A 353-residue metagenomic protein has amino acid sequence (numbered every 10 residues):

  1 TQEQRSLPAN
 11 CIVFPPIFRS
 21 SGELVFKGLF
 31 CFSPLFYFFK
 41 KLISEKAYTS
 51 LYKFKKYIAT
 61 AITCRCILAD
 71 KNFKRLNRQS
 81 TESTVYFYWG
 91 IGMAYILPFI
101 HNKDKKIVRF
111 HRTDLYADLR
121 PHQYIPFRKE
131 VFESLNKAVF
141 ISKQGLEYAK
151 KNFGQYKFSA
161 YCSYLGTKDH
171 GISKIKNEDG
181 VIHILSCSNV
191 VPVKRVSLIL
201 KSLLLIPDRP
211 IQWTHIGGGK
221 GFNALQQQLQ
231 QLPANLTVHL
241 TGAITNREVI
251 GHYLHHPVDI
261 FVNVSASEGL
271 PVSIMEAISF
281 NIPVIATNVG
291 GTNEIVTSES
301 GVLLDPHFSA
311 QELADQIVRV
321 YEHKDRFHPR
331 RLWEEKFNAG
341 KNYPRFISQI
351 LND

Functional and structural regions predicted by a protein language model:
V108-H111, R128-I172: Donor nucleotide-sugar binding/catalytic pocket of nucleotide-sugar-dependent glycosyltransferases
V139, S163, T167-G171, K176-K194 (+2 more regions): Conserved donor-binding/catalytic core segment of Leloir-type glycosyltransferases
G171, E248, F308, E322-N352: A charged, aromatic-enriched C-terminal amphipathic alpha-helix characteristic of glycosyltransferases across folds
C187, V191, Q212-Q226, L240-I244: Glycosyltransferase donor-sugar binding loop
Q226-H252: Nucleotide-activated donor-binding/catalytic signature segment of Leloir-type glycosyltransferases, i.e., the conserved
I260, I274, S279, P283-A286: Short hydrophobic beta-strand element within catalytic cores of glycosyltransferases and related nucleotide-activated
A266: Aromatic "clamp/platform" in nucleotide-sugar-dependent glycosyltransferases that forms part of the donor/acceptor
N293-V318: Change "using UDP/GDP/dTDP sugars" to "using nucleotide sugars
